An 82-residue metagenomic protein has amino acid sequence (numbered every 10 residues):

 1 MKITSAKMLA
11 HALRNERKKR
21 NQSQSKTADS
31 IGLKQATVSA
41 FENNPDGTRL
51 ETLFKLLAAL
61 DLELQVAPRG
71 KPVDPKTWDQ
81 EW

Functional and structural regions predicted by a protein language model:
M1-K19: A short, Lys/Arg-rich alpha-helix, primarily the initiator
A10, T27, L50-L53: Alpha-helical structural signal
K18, D29, A58: Short polybasic/polar patches that bind polyanions
N21-S39: Short alpha-helical DNA-recognition segment
E51-V66: DNA major-groove recognition helix of helix-turn-helix/homeodomain DNA-binding modules
Q65-W82: Short, charged recognition helix plus adjacent turn of helix-turn-helix-like nucleic-acid-binding domains
